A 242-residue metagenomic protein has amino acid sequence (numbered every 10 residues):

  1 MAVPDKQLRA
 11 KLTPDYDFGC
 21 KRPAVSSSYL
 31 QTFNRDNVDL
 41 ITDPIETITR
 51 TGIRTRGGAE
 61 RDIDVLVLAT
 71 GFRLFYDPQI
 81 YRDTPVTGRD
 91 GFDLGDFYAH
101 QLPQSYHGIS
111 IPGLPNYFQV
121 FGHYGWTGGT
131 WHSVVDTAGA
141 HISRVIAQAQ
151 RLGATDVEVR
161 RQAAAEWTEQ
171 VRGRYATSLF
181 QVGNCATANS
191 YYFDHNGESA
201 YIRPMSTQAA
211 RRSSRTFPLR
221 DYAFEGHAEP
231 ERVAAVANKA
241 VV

Functional and structural regions predicted by a protein language model:
M1-V242: N-terminal FAD-binding dinucleotide-binding subdomain shared by FAD-dependent oxidases/monooxygenases
